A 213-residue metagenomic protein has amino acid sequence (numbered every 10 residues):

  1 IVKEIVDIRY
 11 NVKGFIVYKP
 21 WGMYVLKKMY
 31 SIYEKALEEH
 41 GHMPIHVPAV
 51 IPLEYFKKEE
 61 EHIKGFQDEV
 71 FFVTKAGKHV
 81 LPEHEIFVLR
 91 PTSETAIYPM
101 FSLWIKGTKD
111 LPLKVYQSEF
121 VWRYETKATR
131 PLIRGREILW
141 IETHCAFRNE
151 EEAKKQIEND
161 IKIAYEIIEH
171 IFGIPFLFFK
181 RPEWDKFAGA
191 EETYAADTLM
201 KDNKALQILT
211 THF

Functional and structural regions predicted by a protein language model:
I1-F213: TRNA-recognition modules of translation machinery and tRNA-sensing kinases, especially anticodon-binding
